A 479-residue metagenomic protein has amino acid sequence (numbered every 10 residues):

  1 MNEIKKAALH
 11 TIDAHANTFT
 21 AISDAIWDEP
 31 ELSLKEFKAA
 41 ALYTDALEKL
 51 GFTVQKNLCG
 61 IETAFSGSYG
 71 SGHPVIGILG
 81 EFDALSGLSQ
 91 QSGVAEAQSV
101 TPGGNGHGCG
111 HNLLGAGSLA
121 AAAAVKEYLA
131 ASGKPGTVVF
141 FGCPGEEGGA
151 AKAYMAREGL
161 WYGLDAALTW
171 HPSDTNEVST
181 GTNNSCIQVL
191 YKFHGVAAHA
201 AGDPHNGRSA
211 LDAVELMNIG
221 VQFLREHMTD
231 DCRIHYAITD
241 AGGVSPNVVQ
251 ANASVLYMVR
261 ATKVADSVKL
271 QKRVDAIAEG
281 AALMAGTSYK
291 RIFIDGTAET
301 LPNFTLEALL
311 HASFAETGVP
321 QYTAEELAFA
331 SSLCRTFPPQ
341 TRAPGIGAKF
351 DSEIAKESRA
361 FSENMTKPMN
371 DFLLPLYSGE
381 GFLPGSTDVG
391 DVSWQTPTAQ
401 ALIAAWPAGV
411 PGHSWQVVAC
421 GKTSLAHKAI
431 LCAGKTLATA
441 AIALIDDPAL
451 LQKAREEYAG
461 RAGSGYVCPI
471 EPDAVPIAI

Functional and structural regions predicted by a protein language model:
N2-E3, A21-A25, E96-G104, F193-A201 (+3 more regions): A short small-residue
N2-H107, N112, A116-T137: Acidic/His- and Gly-rich active-site-bordering loop/insert found across diverse amide/peptide-bond hydrolases
I4, H15-T18, I22, K35-A46 (+22 more regions): General structural feature for long, well-ordered alpha-helical segments within catalytic domains of soluble enzymes
I26, L47, G67, I78 (+9 more regions): Divalent metal-coordination and catalytic microenvironments
E31-L32, F141-G145, I294-E299: Conserved short loop/turn motifs at secondary-structure junctions
T63, L85-G87, A95-G106, N112-L113 (+3 more regions): Histidine/acidic-residue-rich, glycine-tolerant segments that coordinate divalent metal ions
G77-L79, L88, H194, A401-A404: Non-cysteine beta-strand/loop elements that form the S-adenosyl-L-methionine
E215-I479: Metal-dependent amide/peptide-bond hydrolase catalytic core, centered on the "pita-bread" metallohydrolase fold
